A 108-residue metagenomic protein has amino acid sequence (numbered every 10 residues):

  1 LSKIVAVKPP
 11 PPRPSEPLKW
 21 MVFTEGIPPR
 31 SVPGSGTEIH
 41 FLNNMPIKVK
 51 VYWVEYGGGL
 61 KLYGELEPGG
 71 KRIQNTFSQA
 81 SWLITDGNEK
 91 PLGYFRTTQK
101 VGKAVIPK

Functional and structural regions predicted by a protein language model:
L1-W20: Pro/Ala/Gly-rich low-complexity, hydrophilic intrinsically disordered segments
E16, G87-K108: Structured interaction patches on ligand/partner-binding surfaces of diverse proteins
K19-G36: Beta-strand-rich domain onsets/edges
R30, E38-I47: Asparagine-centered strand-capping/turn motif at beta-strand->loop junctions
F41-M45, E55, T76: Non-cytosolic beta-sheet module surface loops
K48-G59: Short, surface-exposed beta-strand/strand-loop-strand elements in extracellular ectodomains
G58-Q79: Intrinsically disordered, low-complexity Pro/Gly/Ser/Thr-rich segments with frequent PxxP/GP/PP motifs and embedded
F77-K90: Short, surface-exposed ligand- or partner-binding patches at beta-edge/loop junctions that are enriched in aromatics
